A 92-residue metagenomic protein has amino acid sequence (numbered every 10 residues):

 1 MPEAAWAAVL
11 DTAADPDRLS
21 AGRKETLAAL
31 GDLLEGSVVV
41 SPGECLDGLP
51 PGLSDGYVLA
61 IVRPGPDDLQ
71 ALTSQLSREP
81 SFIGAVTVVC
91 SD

Functional and structural regions predicted by a protein language model:
M1-D92: Acidic/polar low-complexity segments and flexible, solvent-exposed patches
